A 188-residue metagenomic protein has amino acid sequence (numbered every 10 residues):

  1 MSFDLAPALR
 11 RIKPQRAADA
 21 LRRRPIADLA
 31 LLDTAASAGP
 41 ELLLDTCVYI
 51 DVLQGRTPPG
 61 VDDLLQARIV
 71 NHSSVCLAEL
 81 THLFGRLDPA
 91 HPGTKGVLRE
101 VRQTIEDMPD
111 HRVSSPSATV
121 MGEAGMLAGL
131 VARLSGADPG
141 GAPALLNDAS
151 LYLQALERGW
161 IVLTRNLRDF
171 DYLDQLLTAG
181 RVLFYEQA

Functional and structural regions predicted by a protein language model:
M1-D33, Y152, L156-A188: Acidic, PIN/NYN-like endoribonuclease modules and their adjacent C-terminal/linker elements
M1-E79, L83-R102: Short, well-structured N-terminal submotif of metal-dependent ribonuclease cores
G39-P40, R68-V70, D110-R112, L156-I161: Short active-site oxyanion
V48-Y49, V120, L151, R168-F170: Alpha-helix capping/helix-boundary segments
P89-K95, R133-A142: Short helix-coil transition/hinge motifs at the ends and kinks of transmembrane helices, capturing the brief
D107-G140: Acidic catalytic patch
A142-A149: Short basic/aromatic active-site micro-motif
